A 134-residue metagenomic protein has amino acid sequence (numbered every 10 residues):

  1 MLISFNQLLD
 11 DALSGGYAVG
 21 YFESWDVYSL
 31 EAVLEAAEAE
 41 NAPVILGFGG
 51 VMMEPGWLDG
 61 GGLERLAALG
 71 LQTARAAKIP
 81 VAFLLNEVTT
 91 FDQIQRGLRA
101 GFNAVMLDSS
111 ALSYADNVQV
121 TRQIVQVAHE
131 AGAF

Functional and structural regions predicted by a protein language model:
M1-G20, A67, L71, R75: N-terminal amphipathic alpha-helix/helix-capping segment at the start of soluble metabolic enzymes
M1-L13, Y28-G47: N-terminal glycine-rich anion-binding loops that anchor highly charged ligand groups
L2, D59-E64, E87-R96, S109-F134: Active-site-adjacent beta->alpha loops and helix N-cap segments on the catalytic face of soluble alpha/beta enzymes
Q7, S29, G47-F48, M52-A100: N-terminal active-site wall of soluble small-molecule enzyme domains
L13, E38, R75, R122-V125 (+1 more regions): Anion (oxyanion) recognition and catalysis
V19-E23, V44-F48, V81-N86, V105-L107: Hydrophobic faces of well-ordered beta-strands that scaffold small-molecule active sites in alpha/beta enzyme cores
E40-A42, R99-V105: Glycine-enriched alpha-helix->loop->beta-strand junction motifs that scaffold or abut catalytic
M52-G56, V105-S110: Active-site-proximal beta-alpha loop/turn segments in soluble metabolic enzymes
